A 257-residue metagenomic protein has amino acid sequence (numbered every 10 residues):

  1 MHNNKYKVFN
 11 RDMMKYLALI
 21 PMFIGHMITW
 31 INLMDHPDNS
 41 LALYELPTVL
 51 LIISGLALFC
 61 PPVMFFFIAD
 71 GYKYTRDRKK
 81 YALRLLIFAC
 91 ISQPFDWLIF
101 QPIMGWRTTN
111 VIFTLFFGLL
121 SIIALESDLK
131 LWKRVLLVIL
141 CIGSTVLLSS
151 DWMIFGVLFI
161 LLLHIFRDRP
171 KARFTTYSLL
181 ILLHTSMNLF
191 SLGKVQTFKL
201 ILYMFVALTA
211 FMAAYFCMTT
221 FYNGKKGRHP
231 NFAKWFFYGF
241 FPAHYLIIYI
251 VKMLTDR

Functional and structural regions predicted by a protein language model:
M1-R257: Alpha-helical transmembrane segments and their immediate juxtamembrane cytosolic regions
